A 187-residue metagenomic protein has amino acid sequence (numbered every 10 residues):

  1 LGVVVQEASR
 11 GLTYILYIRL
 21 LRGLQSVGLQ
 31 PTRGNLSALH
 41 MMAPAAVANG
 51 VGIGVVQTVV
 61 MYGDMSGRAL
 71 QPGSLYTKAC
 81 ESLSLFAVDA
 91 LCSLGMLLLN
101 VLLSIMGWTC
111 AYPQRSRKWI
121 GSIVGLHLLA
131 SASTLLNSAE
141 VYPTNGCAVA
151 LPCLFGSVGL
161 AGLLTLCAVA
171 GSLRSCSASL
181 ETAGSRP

Functional and structural regions predicted by a protein language model:
L1-P187: Hydrophobic alpha-helical segments at protein termini of multi-pass membrane proteins
